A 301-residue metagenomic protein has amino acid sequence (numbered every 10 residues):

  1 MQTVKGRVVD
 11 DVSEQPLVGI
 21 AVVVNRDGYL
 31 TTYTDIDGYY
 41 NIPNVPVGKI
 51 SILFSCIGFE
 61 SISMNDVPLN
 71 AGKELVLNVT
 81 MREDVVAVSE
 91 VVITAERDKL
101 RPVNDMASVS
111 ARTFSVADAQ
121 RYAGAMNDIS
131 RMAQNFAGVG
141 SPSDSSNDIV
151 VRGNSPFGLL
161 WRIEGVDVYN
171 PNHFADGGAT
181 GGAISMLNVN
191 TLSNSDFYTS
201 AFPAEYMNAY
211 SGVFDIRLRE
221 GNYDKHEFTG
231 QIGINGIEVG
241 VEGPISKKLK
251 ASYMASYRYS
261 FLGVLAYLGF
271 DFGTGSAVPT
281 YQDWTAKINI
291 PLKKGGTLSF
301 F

Functional and structural regions predicted by a protein language model:
M1-E90, E96: Periplasm-facing N-terminal accessory domains of Gram-negative outer-membrane beta-barrel systems
K49, G158, N190, Y223-K225 (+3 more regions): Strand-connecting loop/turn motifs
L53, M132, R152, Y198 (+3 more regions): Transmembrane beta-barrel domains of outer membrane proteins
E60, V67-V76, E90-F202, V213-E220: Periplasmic N-terminal accessory/gating domains of Gram-negative outer-membrane beta-barrel systems
V85, S141-P142, A204-M207, G221-H226 (+2 more regions): Short loop/turn motifs that connect adjacent beta-strands in outer-membrane beta-barrel proteins
D144, A209, Y223, G230-I234 (+1 more regions): Transmembrane beta-barrel outer-membrane domains
K225-E227, F270-G275: Extracellular loop and loop/strand-boundary signature of outer-membrane beta-barrel proteins
G233-Y259, F272-F301: Transmembrane beta-barrel wall of Gram-negative outer-membrane proteins
